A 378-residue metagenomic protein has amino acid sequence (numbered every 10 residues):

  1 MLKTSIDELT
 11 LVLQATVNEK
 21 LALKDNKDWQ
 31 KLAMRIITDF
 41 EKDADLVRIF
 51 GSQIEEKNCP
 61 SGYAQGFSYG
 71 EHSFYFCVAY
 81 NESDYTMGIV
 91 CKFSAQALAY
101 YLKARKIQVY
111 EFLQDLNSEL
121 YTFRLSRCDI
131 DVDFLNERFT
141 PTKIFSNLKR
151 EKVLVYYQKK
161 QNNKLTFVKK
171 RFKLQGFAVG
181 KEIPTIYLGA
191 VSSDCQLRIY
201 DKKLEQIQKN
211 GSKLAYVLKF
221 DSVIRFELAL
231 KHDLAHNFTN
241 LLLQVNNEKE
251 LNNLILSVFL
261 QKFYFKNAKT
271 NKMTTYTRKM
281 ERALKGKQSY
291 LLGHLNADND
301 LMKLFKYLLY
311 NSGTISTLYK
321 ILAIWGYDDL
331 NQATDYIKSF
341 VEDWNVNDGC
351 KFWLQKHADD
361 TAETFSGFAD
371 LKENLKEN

Functional and structural regions predicted by a protein language model:
M1-N299, Y307-N378: Structured, helix-rich domain cores that form ligand/interaction pockets
